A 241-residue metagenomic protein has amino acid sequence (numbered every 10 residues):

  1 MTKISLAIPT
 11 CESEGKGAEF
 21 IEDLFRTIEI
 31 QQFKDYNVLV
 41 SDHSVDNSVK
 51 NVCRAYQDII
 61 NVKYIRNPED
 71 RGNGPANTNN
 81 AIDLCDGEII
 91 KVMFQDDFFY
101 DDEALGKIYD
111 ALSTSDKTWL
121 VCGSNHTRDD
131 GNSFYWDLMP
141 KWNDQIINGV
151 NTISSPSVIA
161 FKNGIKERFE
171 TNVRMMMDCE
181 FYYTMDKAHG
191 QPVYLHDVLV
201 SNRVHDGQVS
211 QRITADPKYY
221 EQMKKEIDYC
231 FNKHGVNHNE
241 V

Functional and structural regions predicted by a protein language model:
T2-S5, E29-V40, I60-K63: Short loop->beta transition adjacent to catalytic acidic/histidine clusters or analogous donor-positioning motifs
A7-I8, C122, W136, P140-M223: Conserved nucleotide-sugar donor-binding catalytic segment
S13-I30: Short, well-formed alpha-helical segments that are part of the catalytic scaffolds of diverse glycosyltransferases
F20, S48-V49, N77, D101-K107 (+2 more regions): Acidic donor-diphosphate engagement hotspot in glycosyltransferases and nucleotidyltransferases that stabilizes
S41-N51, R71, F94: A conserved acidic beta->alpha catalytic loop
P68-C85: Glycine-rich, basic loop-to-helix element that forms the pyrophosphate-binding segment of sugar-nucleotide handling
G87-F98: Short beta-strand-to-loop acidic/aromatic patch adjacent to the donor-nucleotide binding site
F98, E103-F134: Conserved donor NDP-sugar-binding/catalytic core segment of glycosyltransferases
